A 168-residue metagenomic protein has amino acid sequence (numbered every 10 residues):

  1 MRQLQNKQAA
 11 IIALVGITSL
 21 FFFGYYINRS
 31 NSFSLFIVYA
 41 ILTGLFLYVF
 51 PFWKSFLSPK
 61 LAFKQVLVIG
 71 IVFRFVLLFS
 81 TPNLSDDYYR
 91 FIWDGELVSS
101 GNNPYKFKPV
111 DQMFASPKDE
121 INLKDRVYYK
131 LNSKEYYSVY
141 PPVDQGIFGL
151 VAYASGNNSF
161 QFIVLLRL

Functional and structural regions predicted by a protein language model:
M1-V76: Start-transfer (signal-anchor) and selected internal transmembrane alpha helices of multi-pass inner/ER membrane
K60-V164: Intramembrane catalytic core of multi-pass membrane enzymes that act on lipidic substrates
